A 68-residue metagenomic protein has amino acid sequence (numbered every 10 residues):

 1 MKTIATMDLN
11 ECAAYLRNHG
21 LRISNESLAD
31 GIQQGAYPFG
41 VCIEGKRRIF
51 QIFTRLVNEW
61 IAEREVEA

Functional and structural regions predicted by a protein language model:
M1-S27: Polyanion-binding surface elements
L9, P38-V66: Short helix-start
A14, D30, E59: DNA-binding alpha-helical recognition surfaces that contact promoter or target DNA
H19-Q51: Major-groove DNA-recognition helix of helix-turn-helix-type DNA-binding domains
